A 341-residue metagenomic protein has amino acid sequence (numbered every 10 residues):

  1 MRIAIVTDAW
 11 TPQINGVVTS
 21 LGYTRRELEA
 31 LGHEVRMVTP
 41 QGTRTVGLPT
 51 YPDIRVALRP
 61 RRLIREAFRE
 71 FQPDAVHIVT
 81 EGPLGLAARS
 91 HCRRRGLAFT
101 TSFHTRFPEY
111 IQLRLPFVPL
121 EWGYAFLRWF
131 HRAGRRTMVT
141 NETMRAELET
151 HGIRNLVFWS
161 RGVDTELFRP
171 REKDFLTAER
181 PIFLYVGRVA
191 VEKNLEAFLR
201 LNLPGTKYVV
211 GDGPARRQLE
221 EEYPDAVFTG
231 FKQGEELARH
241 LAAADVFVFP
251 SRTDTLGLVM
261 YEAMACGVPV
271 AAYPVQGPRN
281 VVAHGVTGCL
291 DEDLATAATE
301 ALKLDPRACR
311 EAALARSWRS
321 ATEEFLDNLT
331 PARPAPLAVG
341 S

Functional and structural regions predicted by a protein language model:
F68, R239-A244, F325: Short alpha-helical donor nucleotide-sugar binding micro-motif in glycosyltransferases
A98-T100, E109-W129: Nucleotide-sugar donor phosphate/pyrophosphate-binding loop at the beta->alpha transition of glycosyltransferases
Y124-R171: Donor nucleotide-sugar binding/catalytic pocket of nucleotide-sugar-dependent glycosyltransferases
E172-Y208: Conserved donor-binding/catalytic core segment of Leloir-type glycosyltransferases
R216-E235: Nucleotide-activated donor-binding/catalytic signature segment of Leloir-type glycosyltransferases, i.e., the conserved
R252: Aromatic "clamp/platform" in nucleotide-sugar-dependent glycosyltransferases that forms part of the donor/acceptor
A265, P269-A272, V282: Short hydrophobic beta-strand element within catalytic cores of glycosyltransferases and related nucleotide-activated
L302-S341: A charged, aromatic-enriched C-terminal amphipathic alpha-helix characteristic of glycosyltransferases across folds
